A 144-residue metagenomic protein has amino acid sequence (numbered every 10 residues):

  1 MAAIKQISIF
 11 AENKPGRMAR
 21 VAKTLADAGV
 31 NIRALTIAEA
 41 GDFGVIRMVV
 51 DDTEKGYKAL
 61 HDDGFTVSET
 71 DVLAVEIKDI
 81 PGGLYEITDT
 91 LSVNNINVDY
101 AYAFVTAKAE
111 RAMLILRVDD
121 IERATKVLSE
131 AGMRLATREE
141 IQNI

Functional and structural regions predicted by a protein language model:
M1-I144: A conserved regulatory-domain signal marking ACT and ACT-like small-molecule sensing domains and adjacent regulatory
